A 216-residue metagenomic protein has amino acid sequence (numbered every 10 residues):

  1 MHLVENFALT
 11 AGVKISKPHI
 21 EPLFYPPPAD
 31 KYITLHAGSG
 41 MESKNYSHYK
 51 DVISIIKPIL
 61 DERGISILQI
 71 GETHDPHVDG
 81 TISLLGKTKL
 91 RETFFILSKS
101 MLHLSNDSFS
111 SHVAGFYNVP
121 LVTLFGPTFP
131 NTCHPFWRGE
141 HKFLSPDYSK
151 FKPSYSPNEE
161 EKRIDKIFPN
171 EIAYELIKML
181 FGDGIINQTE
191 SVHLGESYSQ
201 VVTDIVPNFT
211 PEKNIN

Functional and structural regions predicted by a protein language model:
M1-N216: Catalytic machinery of carbohydrate-active enzymes, primarily nucleotide-sugar-dependent glycosyltransferases
